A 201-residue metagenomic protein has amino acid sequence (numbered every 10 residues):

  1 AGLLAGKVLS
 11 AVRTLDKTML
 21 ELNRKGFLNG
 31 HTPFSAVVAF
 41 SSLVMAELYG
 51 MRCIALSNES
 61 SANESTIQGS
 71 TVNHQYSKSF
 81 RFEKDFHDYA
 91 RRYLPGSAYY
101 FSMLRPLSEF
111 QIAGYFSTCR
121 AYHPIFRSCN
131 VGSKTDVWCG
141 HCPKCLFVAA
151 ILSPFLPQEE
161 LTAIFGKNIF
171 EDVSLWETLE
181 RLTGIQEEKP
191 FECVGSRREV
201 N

Functional and structural regions predicted by a protein language model:
A1-N201: Nucleotide-activated chemistry modules centered on ATP-dependent adenylation/adenylyltransferase
